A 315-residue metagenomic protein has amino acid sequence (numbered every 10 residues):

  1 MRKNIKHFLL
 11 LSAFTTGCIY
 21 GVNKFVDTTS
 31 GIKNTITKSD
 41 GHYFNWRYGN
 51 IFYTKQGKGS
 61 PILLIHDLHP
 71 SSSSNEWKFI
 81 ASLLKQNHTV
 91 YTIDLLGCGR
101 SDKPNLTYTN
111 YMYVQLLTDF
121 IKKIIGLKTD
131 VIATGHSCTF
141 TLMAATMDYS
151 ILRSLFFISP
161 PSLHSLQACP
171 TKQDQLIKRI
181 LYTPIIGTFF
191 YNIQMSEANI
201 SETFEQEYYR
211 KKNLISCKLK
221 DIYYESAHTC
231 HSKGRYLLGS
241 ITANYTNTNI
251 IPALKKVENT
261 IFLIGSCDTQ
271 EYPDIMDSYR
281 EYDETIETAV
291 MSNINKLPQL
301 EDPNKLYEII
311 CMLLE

Functional and structural regions predicted by a protein language model:
R2-V26: Hydrophobic alpha-helical topogenic segments used for membrane insertion/localization
Y43-Q56: A short loop-to-beta-strand scaffold at the N-terminal edge of the catalytic core in hydrolase folds
K55-R100: Conserved HGGG/HGGXW glycine-rich cap/lid loop of the alpha/beta-hydrolase fold
T92-I132, Q299, E308: Active-site loop/oxyanion-hole signature of alpha/beta-hydrolase fold enzymes
G126-P170: Conserved hydrolase catalytic core segment
N192-A253: Conserved alpha/beta-hydrolase catalytic His-Asp/Glu region
K256-I294: Conserved loop-alpha-helix segment in the C-terminal half of the alpha/beta-hydrolase fold that carries the catalytic
M291-E308: Catalytic histidine-centered segment of alpha/beta-hydrolase-like enzymes
